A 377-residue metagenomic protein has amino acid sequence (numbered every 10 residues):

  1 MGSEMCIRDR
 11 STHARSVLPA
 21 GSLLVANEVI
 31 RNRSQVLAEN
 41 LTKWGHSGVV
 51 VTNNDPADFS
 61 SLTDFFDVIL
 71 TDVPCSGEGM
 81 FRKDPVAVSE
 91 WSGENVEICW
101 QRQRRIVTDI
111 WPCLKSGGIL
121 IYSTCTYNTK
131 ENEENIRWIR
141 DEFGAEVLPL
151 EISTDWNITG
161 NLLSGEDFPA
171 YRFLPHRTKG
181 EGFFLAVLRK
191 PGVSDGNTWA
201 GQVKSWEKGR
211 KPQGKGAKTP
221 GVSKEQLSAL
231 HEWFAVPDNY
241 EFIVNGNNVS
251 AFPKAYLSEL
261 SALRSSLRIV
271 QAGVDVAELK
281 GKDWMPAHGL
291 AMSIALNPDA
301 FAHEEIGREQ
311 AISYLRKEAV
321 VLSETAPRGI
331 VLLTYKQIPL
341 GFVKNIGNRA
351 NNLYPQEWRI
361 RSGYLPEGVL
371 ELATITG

Functional and structural regions predicted by a protein language model:
M1-I7: Short, small-residue-biased leader/transition segments that mark boundaries at the very start of proteins
R8-P19: Conserved SAM-binding loop of SAM-dependent methyltransferases across substrates and taxa, primarily the Class I
P19, L114-S116: Helix-to-beta-strand junctions that scaffold the AdoMet/dcAdoMet cofactor pocket in Class I SAM-dependent enzymes
L23-E28: Conserved SAM-binding motif I beta-strand of class I
V29-D64: S-adenosyl-L-methionine
N32, D67-T108, C125-N132, N157: Mobile active-site "lid"/loop adjacent to the S-adenosyl-L-methionine
F66, I119-Y122, Y127-S250, A255: Class I S-adenosyl-L-methionine
P191-G377: Polybasic, low-complexity RNA-engagement segments
